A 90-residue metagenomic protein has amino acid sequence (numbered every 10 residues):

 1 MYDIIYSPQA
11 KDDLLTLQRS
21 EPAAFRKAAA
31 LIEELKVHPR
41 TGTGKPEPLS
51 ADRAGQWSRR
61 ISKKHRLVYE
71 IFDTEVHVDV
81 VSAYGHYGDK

Functional and structural regions predicted by a protein language model:
D3, K11-A30, R59-R66, E70-K90: Enriched for short, Lys/Arg-rich terminal
S7: Residue-level signal for threonine
E33-R59: A short, surface-exposed loop/turn module that caps and links secondary-structure elements
